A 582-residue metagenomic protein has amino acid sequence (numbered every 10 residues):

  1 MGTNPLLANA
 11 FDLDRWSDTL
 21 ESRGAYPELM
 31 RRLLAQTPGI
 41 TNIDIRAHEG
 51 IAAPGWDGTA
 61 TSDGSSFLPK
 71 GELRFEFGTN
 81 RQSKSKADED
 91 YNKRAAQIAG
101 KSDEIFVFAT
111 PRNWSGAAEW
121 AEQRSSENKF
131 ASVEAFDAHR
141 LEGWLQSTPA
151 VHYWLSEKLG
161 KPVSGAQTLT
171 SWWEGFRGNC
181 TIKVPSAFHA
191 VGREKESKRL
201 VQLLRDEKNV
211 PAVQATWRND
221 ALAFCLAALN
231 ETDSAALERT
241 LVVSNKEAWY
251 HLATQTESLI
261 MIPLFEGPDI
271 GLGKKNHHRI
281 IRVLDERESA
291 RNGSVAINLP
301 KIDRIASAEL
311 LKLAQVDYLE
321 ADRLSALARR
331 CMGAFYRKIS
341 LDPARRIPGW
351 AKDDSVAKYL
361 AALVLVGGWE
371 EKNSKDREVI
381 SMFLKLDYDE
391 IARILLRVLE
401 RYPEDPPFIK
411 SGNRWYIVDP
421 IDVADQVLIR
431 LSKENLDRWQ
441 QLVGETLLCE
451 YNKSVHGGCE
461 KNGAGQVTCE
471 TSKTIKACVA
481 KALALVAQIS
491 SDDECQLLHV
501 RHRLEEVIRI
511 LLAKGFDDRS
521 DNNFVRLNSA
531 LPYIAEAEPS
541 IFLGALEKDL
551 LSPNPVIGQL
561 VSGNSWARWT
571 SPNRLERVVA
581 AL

Functional and structural regions predicted by a protein language model:
M1-D220, R287, A306, A314 (+1 more regions): Mixed-charge (Asp/Glu-Lys/Arg
H48, G78, A215-W217, R239-A248 (+1 more regions): A short hydrophobic beta-strand->loop->alpha-helix junction that borders the nucleotide-binding pocket of P-loop NTPases
A95-A96, A121-S125, V201, L226 (+2 more regions): Short amphipathic alpha-helical segments and helix-helix/interface helices
R193, K208, F224-E257, G267-G271 (+3 more regions): Non-catalytic all-alpha helical scaffold/repeat segments
S258-I262: Conserved two-lobed SF2 helicase motor
